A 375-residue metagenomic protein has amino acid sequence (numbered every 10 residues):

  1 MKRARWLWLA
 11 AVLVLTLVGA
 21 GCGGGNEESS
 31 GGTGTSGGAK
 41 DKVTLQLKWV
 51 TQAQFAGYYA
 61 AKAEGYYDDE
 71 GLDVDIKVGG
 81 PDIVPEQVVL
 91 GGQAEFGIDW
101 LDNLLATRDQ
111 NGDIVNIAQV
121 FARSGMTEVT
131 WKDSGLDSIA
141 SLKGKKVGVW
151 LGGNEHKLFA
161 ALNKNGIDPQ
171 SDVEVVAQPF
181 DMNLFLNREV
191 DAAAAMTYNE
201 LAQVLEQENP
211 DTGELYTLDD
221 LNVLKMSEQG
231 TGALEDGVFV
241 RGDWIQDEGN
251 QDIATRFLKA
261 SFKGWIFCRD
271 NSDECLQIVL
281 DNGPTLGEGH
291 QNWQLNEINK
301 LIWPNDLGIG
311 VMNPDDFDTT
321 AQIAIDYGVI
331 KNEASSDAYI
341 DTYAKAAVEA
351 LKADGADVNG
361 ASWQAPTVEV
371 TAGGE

Functional and structural regions predicted by a protein language model:
M1-L9: Bacterial N-terminal signal peptides that target proteins for export
A10-G19: Bacterial N-terminal signal peptides
V18-S36: Bacterial lipoprotein signal-peptidase II cleavage site
G34-N187, D191-Y198, L218-D220, L224-M226: Short, glycine-/small- and polar/acidic-enriched structural segments that line small-molecule recognition paths
A60, M126-L136, L234-Q251, N305: A bilobed periplasmic-binding-protein/Venus flytrap-type ligand-binding module shared by bacterial periplasmic
D102, F180-N183, V190-T285: Pocket-lining segment of extracytoplasmic ligand-binding domains
E248-K331: Secondary-structure end/capping motifs
D318-E375: Conserved C-terminal helix/tail region of periplasmic/extracytoplasmic solute-binding proteins
